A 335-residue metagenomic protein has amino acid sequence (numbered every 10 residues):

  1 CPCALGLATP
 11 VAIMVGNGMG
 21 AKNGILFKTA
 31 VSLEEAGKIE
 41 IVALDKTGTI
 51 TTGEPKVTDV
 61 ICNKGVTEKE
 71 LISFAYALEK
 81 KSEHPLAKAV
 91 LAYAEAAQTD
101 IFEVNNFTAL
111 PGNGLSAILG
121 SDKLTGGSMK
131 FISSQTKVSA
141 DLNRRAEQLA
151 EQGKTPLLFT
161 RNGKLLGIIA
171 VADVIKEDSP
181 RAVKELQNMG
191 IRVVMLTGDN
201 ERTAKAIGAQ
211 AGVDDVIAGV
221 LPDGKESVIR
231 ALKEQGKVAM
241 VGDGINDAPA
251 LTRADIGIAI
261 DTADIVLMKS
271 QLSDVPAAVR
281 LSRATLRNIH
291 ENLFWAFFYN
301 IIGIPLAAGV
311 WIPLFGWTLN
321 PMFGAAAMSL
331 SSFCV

Functional and structural regions predicted by a protein language model:
C1-L5, N300: Hydrophobic alpha-helical segments characteristic of transmembrane helices in integral membrane transporters
L5-L78, L232, G242, A250: Conserved catalytic phosphorylation-site environment of P-type ATPases
T9, T197-D199, S331: Conserved phosphate-coupling serine/threonine residues in phosphotransfer and NTP-handling enzymes
M19, S133, I191, T252-A254 (+1 more regions): Membrane-embedded alpha-helical bundles of multi-pass transporters
F27, I39, L119-S121, G153-T155 (+1 more regions): Conserved ATP-binding TGD loop and adjacent catalytic N/P-domain core of P-type ATPases
G37-L44, I50-E83, N113-V194, V335: ATP-driven catalytic headpiece of P-type ATPases
I41, D59, E103-N106, D215 (+1 more regions): Extracellular/lumenal ectodomain signal focusing on beta-strand-rich modules and carbohydrate-recognition contexts
A89-D100: A short beta-strand->alpha-helix segment at the C-terminal rim of the class III nucleotidyl cyclase catalytic domain
